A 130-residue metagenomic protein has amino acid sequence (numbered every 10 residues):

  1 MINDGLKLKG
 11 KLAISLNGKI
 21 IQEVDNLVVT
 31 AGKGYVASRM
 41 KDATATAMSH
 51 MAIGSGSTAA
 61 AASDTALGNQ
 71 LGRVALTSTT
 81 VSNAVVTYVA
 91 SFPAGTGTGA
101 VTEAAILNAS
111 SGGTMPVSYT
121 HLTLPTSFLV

Functional and structural regions predicted by a protein language model:
M1-T102, N108-L122, S127: Small cysteine-rich, disulfide-bonded extracellular modules of the LU/uPAR three-finger superfamily and closely related
